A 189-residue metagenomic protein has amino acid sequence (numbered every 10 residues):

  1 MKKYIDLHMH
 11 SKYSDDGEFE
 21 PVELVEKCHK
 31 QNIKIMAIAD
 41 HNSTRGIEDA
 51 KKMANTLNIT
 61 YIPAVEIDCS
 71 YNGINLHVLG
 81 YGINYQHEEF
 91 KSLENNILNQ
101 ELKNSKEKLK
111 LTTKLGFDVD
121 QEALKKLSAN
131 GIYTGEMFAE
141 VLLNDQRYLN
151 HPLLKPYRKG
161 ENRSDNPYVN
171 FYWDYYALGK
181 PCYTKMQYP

Functional and structural regions predicted by a protein language model:
M1-I74, A177-G179, Y183-Q187: An N-terminally biased module of ancient metal coordination in phosphate/nucleic-acid-related enzymes
T56-P189: Extended substrate/RNA-proximal surfaces in nucleic-acid metabolism proteins
